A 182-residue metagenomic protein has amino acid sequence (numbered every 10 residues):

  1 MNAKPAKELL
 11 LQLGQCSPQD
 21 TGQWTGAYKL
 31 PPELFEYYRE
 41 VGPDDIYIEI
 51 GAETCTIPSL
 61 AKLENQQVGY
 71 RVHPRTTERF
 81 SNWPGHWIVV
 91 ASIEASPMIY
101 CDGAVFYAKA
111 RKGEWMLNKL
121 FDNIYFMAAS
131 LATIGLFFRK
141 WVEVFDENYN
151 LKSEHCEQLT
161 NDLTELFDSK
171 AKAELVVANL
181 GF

Functional and structural regions predicted by a protein language model:
M1-I99, L166, K170-F182: A surface-exposed partner-binding patch
N2-A3, A27, G113, L117-L120 (+3 more regions): Intrinsic-disorder-associated interaction segments
Q15-W24, R111-W115, W141-N148, N161: Charged, low-complexity surface segments at secondary-structure and domain boundaries
V89, F106-Y107: General beta-strand recognition
E94, Y100-A104, A110: Short acidic-glycine loop/turn motifs at beta-strand connectors
Y107-V142: Compact, glycine/acidic-enriched structural inserts
R139-F182: Acidic, proline/glycine-rich low-complexity IDRs
